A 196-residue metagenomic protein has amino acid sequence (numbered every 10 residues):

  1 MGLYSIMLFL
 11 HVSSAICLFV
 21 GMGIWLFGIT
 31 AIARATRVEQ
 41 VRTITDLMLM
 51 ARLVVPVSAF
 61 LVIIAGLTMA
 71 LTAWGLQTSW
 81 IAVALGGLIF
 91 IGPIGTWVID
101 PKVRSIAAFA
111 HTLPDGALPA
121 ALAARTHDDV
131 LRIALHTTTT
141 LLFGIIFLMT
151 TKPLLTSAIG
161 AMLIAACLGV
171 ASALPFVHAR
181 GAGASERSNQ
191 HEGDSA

Functional and structural regions predicted by a protein language model:
M1-A196: Polytopic transmembrane helical bundles with strong interfacial aromatic enrichment
